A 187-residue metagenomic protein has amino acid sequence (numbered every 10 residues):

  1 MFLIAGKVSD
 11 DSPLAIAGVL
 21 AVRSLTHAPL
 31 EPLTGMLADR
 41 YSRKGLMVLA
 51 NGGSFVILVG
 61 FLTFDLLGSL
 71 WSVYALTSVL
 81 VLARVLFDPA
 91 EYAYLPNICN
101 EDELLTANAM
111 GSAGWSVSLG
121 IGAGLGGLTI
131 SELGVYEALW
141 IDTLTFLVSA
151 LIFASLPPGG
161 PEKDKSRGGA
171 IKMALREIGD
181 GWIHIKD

Functional and structural regions predicted by a protein language model:
M1-D187: Alpha-helical transmembrane-bundle signature of multi-pass membrane transport and export proteins
